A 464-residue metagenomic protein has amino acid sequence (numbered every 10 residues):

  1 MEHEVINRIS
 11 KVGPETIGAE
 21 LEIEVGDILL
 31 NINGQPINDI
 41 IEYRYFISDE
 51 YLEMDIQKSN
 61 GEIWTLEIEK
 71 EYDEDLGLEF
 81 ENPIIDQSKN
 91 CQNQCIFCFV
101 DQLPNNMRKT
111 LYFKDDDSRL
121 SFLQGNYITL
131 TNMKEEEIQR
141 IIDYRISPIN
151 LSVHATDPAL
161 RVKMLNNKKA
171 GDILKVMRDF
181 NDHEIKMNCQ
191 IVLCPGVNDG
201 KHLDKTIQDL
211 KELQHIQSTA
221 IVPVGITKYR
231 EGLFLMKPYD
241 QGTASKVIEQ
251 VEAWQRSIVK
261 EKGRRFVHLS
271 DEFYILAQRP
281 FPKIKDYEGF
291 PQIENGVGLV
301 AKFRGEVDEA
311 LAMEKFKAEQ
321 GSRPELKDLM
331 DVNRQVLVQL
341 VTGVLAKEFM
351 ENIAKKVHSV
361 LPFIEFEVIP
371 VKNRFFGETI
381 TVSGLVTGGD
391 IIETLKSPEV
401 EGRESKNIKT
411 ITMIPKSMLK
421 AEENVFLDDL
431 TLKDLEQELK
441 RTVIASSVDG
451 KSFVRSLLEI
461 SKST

Functional and structural regions predicted by a protein language model:
M1-R8, A19, Y45, D55-I56 (+1 more regions): PDZ/PDZ-like peptide-tail recognition elements
E2, R8, Q278-T464: Radical SAM enzyme core and accessory elements
V5-P14, G34-I37: Short, structured beta-strand/loop micro-motifs enriched in basic residues and often containing a Trp
G18-N38: Conserved PDZ fold ligand-binding element
N31-D55: PDZ domains, with a preference for the canonical peptide-binding region formed by the helix
E62-I63, K70-Q214, G225-W254: Conserved Radical SAM active-site core
P148-N150, K186-N188, S218-A220, F266-H268 (+1 more regions): Structural preference for beta-strand elements that scaffold enzyme active sites
R161, V197, I216-G242, E261-I284 (+2 more regions): Flexible glycine/acidic-rich beta-alpha junction loops that bind and position SAM and/or redox cofactors in anaerobic
